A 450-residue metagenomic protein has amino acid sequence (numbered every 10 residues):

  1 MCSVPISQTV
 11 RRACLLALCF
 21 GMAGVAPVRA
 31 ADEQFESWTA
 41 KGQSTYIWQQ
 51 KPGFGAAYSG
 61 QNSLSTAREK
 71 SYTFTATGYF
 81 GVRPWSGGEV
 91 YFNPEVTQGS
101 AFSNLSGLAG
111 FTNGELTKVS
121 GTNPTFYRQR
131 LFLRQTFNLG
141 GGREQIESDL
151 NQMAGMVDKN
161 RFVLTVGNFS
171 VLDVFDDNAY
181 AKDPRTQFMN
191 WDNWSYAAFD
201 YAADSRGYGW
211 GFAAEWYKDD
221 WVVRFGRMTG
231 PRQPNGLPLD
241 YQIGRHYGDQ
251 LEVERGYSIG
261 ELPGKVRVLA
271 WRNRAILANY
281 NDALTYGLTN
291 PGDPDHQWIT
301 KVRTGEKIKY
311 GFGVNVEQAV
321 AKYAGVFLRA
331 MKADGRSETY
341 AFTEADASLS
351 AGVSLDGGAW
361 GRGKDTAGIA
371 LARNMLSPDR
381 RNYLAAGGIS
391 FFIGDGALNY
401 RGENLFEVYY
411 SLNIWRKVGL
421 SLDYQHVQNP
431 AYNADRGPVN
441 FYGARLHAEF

Functional and structural regions predicted by a protein language model:
A31-A40, P52-G53, G81-V90, N138-R161 (+6 more regions): Short loop/turn motifs that connect adjacent beta-strands in outer-membrane beta-barrel proteins
E33, V82-P84, P94, Q135-F137 (+8 more regions): Residue-level signature of outer-membrane beta-barrel architecture
W38, Y72-G78, Y127-L131, F162 (+8 more regions): Hydrophobic, lipid-facing positions within transmembrane beta-strands of outer-membrane proteins
A40, S44-W48, F92-V96, L164-N168 (+8 more regions): Transmembrane beta-barrel strands of outer-membrane/channel proteins
Q50-T73, N178-A181, D435: Surface-exposed strand-loop-strand hairpins of Gram-negative outer-membrane beta-barrel proteins
S106-N123, Y127, G142-G248, E252 (+1 more regions): Surface-exposed coil loops of outer-membrane beta-barrel proteins
Q129-G142, I369, P438-F450: Outer-membrane beta-barrel "beta-signal"
W191-V316, Y323-V326, A330-S337, E344 (+1 more regions): Signature for the C-terminal beta-barrel architecture of outer-membrane proteins
